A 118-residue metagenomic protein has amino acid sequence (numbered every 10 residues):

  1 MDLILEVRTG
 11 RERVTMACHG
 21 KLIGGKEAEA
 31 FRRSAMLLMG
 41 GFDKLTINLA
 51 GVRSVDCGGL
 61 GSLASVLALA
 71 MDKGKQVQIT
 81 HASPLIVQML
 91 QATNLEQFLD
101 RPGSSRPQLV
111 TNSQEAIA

Functional and structural regions predicted by a protein language model:
M1-S54, S65-A118: STAS-like cytosolic regulatory interaction modules
